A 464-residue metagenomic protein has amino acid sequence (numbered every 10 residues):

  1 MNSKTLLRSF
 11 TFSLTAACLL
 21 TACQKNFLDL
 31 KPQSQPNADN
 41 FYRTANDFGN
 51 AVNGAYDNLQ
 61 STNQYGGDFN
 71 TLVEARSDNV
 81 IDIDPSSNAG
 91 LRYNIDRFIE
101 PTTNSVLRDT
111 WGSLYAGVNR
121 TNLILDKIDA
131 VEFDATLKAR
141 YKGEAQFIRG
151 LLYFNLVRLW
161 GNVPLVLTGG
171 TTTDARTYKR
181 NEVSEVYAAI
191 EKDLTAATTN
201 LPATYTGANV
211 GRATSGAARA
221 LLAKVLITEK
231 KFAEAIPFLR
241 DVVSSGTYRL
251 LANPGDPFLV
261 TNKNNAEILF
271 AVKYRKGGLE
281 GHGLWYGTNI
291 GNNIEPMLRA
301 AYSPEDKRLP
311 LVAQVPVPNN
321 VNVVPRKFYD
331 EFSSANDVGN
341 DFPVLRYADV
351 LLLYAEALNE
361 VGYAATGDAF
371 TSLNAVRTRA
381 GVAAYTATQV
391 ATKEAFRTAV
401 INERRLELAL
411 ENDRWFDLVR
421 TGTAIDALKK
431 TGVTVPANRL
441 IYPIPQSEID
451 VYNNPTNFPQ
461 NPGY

Functional and structural regions predicted by a protein language model:
M1-T21: Sec-dependent bacterial lipoprotein signal peptides
N2, C23-E74, L123, S184 (+2 more regions): Acidic, glycine-rich segments characteristic of secretory precursors and extracytoplasmic regions
A22-C23, Y56, Q64, S77-N88 (+9 more regions): Long, intrinsically disordered, low-complexity segments
N37, G49-N53, D57-N63, P85-W160 (+6 more regions): Conserved, well-structured interaction surfaces
D39, G66-N88, V166-T168, L201-L284 (+5 more regions): Short, surface-exposed recognition loops and adjoining beta-strand edges that mediate ligand/DNA contacts, enriched
F232, A364-T366: TPR-repeat structural position
